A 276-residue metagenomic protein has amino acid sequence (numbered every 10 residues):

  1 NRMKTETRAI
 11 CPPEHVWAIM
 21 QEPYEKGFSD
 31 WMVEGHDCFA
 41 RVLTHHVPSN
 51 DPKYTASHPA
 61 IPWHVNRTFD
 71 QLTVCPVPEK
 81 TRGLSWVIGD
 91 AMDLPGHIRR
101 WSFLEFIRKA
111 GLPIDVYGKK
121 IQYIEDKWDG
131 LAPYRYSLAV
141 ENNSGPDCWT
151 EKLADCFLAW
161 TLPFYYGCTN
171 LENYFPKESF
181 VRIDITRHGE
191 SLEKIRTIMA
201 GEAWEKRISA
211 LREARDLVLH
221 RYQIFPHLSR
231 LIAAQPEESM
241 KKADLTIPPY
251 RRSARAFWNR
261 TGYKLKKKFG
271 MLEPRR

Functional and structural regions predicted by a protein language model:
N1-M20, D30-K120, K127-S137, P146-R276: Pol beta-like nucleotidyltransferase catalytic core
P23-E25: Blade-loop segments of beta-propeller domains
N142-S144: Active-site-proximal helix/loop microenvironment of the serine DD-peptidase/beta-lactamase transpeptidase fold
